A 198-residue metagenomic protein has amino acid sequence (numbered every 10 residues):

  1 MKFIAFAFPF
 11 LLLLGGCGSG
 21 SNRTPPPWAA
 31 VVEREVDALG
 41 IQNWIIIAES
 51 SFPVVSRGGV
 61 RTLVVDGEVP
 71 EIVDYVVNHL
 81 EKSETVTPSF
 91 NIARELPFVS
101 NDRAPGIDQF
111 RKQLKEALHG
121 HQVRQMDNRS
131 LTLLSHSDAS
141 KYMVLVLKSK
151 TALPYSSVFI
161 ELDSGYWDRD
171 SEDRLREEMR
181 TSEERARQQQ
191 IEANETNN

Functional and structural regions predicted by a protein language model:
M1-P9: Sec-dependent signal peptide recognition, specifically the positively charged N-region followed immediately by
L14-G16: C-terminal motif of bacterial Sec signal peptides marking the signal peptidase cleavage site
G18-P70: Long, hydrophobic N-terminal alpha-helical segment
R23, R34, R57, L63-S140 (+1 more regions): Acidic/Gly/His-enriched mid-domain segments of enzyme catalytic cores or analogous surface patches that mediate
I46-I47, N91, V146, F159: Structural motif
R103-N198: Glycine-rich, aromatic-bearing surface loops/beta-hairpins
